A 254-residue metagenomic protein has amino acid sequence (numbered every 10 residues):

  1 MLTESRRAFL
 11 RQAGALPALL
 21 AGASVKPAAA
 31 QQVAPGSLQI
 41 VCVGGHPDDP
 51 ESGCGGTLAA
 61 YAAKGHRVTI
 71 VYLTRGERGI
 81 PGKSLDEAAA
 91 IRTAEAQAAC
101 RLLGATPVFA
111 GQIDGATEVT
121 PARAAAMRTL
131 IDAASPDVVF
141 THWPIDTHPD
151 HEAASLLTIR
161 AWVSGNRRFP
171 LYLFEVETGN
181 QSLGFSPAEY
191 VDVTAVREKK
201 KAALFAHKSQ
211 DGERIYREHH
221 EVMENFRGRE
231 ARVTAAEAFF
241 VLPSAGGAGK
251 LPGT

Functional and structural regions predicted by a protein language model:
L2, L10-P17, A29-V43, K83 (+1 more regions): Metal-dependent de-N-acetylase/amidase catalytic core
A21-P27: C-terminal segment of classical bacterial N-terminal signal peptides
I40-P47, E51-L85: ATP-dependent adenylation/pyrophosphate-handling site
D49-P50, G115, D146: Glycine-/small-residue-rich active-site loops that bind phosphorylated ligands and cofactors
V68, P107, L171: Hydrophobic anchor at the start of a short beta-strand that flanks the dinucleotide cofactor-binding loop
L73, C100-G115: A conserved beta-strand->alpha-helix junction
R78-L103: Glycine-rich phosphate-binding loop and adjoining beta1-alpha1-beta2 segment of Rossmann-like nucleotide-binding folds
